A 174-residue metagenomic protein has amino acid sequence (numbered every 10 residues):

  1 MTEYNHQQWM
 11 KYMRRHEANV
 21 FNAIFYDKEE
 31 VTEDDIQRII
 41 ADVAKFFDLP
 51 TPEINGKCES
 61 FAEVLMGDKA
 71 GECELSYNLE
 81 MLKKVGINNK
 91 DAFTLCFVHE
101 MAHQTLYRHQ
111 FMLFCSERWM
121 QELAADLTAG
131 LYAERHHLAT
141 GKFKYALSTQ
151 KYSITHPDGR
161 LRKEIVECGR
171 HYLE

Functional and structural regions predicted by a protein language model:
T2-A23: Short juxta-domain linker segments that transition from a proline/glycine-rich, charged coil into a short amphipathic
Q8, Y12, D35, I39-D42 (+3 more regions): Charge-rich, solvent-exposed alpha-helical interaction surfaces
A23-A70: Auxiliary, metal-adjacent structural segments of Zn-dependent hydrolase domains
A23-V31, M81-V85, M112-S116, Y152: Second-shell loop/turn segments in exported
G56-K90, M101-R108: Active-site scaffold of zinc-dependent metalloenzymes
D91, E100-R118, A124, L131-H137: Catalytic Zn2+-binding segment of zinc metalloproteases
R135-E174: Long, well-structured alpha-helical subdomains associated with metal-dependent extracellular/ecto-lumenal hydrolases
